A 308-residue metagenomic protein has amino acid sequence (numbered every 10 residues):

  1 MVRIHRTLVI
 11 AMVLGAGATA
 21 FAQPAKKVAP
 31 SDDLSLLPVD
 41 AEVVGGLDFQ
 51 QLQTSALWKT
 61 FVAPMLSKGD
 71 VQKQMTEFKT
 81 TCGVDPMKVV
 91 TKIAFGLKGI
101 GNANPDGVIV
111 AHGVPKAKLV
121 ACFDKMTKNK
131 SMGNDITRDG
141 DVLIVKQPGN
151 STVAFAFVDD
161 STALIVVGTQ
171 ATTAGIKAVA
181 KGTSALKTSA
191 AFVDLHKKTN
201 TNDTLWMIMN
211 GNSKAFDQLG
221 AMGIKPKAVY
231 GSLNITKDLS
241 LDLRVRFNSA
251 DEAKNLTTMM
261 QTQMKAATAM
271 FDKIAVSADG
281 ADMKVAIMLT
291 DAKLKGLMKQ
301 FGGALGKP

Functional and structural regions predicted by a protein language model:
M1-V9: Bacterial N-terminal signal peptides that target proteins for export
V9-G17: Bacterial N-terminal signal peptides
A18-A22: Sec/Tat signal peptide C-region and signal peptidase I cleavage site
Q23-D106, V110-N150, A180, A190-I224 (+2 more regions): Structural boundary/hinge residues at secondary-structure and domain interfaces
V39, F157-T201: Contiguous hydrophobic, core-forming segments of folded domains
G45, A163-L164, L243, V285: Buried hydrophobic packing residues in well-ordered domains
G149, V158-S161, I235-K237: Residue-level recognition of beta-strand termini and adjacent short loop/turns
G223-K225, G231-M270: Gly/Pro-enriched, hydrophobic low-complexity segments that function as extracytoplasmic propeptides/linkers
